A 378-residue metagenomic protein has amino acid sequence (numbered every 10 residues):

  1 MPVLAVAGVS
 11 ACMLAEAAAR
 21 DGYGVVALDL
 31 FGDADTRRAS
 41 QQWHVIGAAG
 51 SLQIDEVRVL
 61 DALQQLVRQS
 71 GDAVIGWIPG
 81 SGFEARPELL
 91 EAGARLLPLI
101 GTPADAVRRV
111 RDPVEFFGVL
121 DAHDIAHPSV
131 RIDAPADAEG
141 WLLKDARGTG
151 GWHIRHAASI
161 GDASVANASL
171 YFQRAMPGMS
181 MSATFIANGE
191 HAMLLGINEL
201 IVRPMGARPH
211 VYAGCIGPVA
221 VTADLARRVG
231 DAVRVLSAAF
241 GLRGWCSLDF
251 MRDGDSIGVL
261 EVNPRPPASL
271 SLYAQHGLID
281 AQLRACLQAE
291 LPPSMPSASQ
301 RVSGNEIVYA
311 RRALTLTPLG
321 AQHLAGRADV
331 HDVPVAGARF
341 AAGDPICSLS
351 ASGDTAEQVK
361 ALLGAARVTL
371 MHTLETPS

Functional and structural regions predicted by a protein language model:
M1-V110, V114-E115, A341, S352-P377: ATP-binding N-terminal substructure of ATP-dependent carboxylate-amine bond-forming enzymes
V107-M181, I186-A192, E199, Y212-V235 (+1 more regions): Active-site nucleotide/adenylate-binding loops and adjacent lid/helix of ATP-dependent enzymes
L142-K144, F185, D255-P266: A short beta-strand motif that forms the metal-chelation/ATP-contact edge of phosphoryl-transfer active sites
G148-G151, N263-Q275, V333, A338: Glycine-rich phosphate/pyrophosphate-binding beta-alpha loops
P177-F240, N263-C286, S294-Q300: ATP-dependent carboxylate/phosphate-activation module, predominantly the ATP-grasp catalytic core and closely related
A187-A192, R252-S256, R311-R312, S352-D354: Short acidic-glycine loop/turn motifs at beta-strand connectors
L242-G254, S294: A short glycine-rich, hydrophobically flanked beta-strand micro-motif that places a catalytic Asp/Glu for divalent metal
A281-S378: Peripheral (often C-terminal) accessory segments that flank ATP-dependent C-N-forming ligase machineries
